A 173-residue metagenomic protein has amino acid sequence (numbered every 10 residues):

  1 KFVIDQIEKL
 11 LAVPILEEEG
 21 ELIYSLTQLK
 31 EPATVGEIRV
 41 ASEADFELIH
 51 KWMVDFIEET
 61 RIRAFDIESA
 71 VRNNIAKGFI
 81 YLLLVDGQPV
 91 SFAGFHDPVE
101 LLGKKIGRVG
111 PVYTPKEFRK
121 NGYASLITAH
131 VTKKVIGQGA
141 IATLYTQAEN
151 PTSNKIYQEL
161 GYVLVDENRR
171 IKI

Functional and structural regions predicted by a protein language model:
K1-V3, T143-N154, Q158, R170-I173: Conserved beta-strand-loop-alpha-helix junction that forms the acyl-donor binding cleft
K1-V35: Acyl-donor-binding surface of acyltransferase catalytic domains
L11-E18, Q158-E167: Conserved acetyl-CoA-binding loop of GNAT-fold acetyltransferases
E19-I23, G78, D166-R169: Short hydrophobic/aromatic beta-strand or adjacent loop that forms the aromatic wall/cage of a ligand/substrate-binding
L29-R63: Short amphipathic alpha-helix that is part of the acyltransferase structural core
R63, S69-Y113: A conserved beta-strand-loop-helix scaffold within acyl/acetyltransferase catalytic domains
G78, G139-I141: Short, high-confidence coil segments that cap the C-terminus of an alpha-helix and link into the following beta-strand
P111-K116, K120-G137, N154-E159: Conserved acetyl-CoA-binding loop-helix of GNAT-fold acetyltransferases
